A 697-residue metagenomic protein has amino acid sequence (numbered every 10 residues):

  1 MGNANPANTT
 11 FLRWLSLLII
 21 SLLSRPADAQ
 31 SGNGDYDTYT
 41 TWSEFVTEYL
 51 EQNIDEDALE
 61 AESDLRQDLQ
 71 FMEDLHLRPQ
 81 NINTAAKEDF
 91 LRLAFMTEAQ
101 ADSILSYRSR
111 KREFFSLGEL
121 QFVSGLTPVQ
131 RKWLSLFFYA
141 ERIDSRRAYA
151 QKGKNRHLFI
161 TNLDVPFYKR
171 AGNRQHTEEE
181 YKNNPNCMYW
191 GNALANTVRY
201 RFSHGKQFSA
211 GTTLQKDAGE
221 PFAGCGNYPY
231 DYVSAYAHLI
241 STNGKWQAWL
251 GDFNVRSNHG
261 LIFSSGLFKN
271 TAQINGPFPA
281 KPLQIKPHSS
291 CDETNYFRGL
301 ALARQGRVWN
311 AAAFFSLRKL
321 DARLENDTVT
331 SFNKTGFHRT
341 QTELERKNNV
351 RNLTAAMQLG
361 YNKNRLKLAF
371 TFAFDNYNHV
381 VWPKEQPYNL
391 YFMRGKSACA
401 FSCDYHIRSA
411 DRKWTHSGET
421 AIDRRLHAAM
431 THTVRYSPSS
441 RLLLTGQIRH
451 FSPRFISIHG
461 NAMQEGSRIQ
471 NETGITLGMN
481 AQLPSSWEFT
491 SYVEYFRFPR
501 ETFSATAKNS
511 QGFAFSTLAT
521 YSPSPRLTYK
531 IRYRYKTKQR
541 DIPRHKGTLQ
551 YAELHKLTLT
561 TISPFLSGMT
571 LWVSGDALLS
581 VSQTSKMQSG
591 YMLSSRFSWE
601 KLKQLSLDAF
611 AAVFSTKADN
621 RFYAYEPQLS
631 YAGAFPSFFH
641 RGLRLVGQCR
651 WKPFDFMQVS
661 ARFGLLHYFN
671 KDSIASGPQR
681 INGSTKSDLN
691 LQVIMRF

Functional and structural regions predicted by a protein language model:
M1-D35, F697: Bacterial Sec-dependent N-terminal signal peptides
A29-F222, Y228-H238, N243, D252 (+1 more regions): Compositionally biased linear targeting/interaction segments
N186-A193, Y232, N295-F297, R304 (+3 more regions): Exposed, low-structure sequence patches enriched in small/polar residues
N227-I285, S289-D321, S440-S457, Q604-D619: Outer membrane beta-barrel
K269-A280, L324-Q341, R621, Q628-A632: Surface-exposed loop/turn segments flanking beta-strands in extracellular/periplasmic regions
K281-K286, H338-E343, N352: Flexible glycine/proline-enriched surface loops and loop-helix/loop-strand junctions
T294-R339, N348-V350, T354-Q358: Aromatic- and glycine-enriched pocket-lining scaffold segments that form the walls of small-molecule binding clefts
